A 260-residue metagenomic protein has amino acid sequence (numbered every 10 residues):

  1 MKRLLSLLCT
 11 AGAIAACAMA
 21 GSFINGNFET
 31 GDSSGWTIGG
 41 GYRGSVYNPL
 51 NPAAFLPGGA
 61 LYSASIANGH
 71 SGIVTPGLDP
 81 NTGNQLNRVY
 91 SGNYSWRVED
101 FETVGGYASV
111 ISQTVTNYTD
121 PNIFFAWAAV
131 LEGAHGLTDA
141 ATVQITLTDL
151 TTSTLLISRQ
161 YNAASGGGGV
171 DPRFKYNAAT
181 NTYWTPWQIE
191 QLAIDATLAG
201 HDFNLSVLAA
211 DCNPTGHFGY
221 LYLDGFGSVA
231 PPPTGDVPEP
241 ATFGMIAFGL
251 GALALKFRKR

Functional and structural regions predicted by a protein language model:
M1-L4, E239, K256-R260: Positively charged n-region of N-terminal signal peptides that target proteins for export
K2-T10, T242-M245: Sec-dependent signal peptide recognition, specifically the positively charged N-region followed immediately by
C9, H135, N213, I246 (+1 more regions): Active-site-proximal flexible loops/turns
G12-A13, G249: Alpha-helical transmembrane segments and their juxtamembrane interfaces
I14-A20: Sec/Tat signal peptide C-region and signal peptidase I cleavage site
G21-T234: Aromatic (Trp/Tyr/Phe) and Gly/Pro-enriched flexible surface segments
P238-K256: A short, hydrophobic C-terminal helix/tail in secreted or cell-surface proteins
